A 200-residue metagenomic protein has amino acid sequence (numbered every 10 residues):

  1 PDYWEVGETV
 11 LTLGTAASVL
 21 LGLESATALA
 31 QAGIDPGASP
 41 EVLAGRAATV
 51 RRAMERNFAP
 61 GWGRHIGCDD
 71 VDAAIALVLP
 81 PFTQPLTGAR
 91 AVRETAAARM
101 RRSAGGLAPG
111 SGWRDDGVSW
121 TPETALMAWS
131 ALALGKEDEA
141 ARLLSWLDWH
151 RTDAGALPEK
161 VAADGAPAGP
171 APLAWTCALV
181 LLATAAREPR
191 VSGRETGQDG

Functional and structural regions predicted by a protein language model:
P1-E41, D69-A73: Aromatic-lined, polymer-binding surfaces characteristic of secreted/periplasmic polysaccharide-degrading enzymes
P1-G7, G45-T124, R142-G200: Extended glycan-interaction surfaces of carbohydrate-active proteins
A16, L20-L23, E123-T124, A128-A131 (+1 more regions): TPR repeat positional signature
T27, P40, A44-A47, A128 (+1 more regions): Small-residue hotspots
